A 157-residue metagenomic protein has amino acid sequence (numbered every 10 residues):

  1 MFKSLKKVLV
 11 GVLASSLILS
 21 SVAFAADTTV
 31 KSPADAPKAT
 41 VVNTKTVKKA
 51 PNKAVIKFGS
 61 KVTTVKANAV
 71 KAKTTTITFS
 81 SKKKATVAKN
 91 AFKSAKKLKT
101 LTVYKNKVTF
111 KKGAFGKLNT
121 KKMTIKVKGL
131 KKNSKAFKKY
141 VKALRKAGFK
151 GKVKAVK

Functional and structural regions predicted by a protein language model:
M1-T29, K157: Gram-positive Sec-dependent secretion signals
A23-A39, A50-T64, A72-T86, K96-T109 (+2 more regions): Structural signature of tandem-repeat unit edges
V41-N43: Extracytoplasmic/periplasm-facing segments of secreted or lipoprotein envelope proteins
K45-V47, N68: A short glycine-rich, His/Asp/Glu-containing loop-to-beta-strand
L144: GGW-centered surface loops in extracellular recognition modules
